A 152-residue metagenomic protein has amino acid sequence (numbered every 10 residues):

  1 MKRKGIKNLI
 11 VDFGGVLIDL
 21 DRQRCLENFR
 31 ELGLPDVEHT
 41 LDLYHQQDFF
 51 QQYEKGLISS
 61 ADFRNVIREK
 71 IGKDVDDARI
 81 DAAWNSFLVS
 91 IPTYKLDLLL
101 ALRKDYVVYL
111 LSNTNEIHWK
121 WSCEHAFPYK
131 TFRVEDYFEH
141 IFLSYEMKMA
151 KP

Functional and structural regions predicted by a protein language model:
R3-T93, K104, N115-W121, L143: N-terminal helical cap/lid subdomain that shapes the substrate entry/recognition surface in HAD-like hydrolases
Q52-E54, D97, M149: Short helix-to-loop capping/linker segments positioned immediately adjacent to catalytic or ligand/cofactor-binding
N65, L100, F132: Active-site phosphate/pyrophosphate- and oxyanion-stabilizing loops and adjacent acidic/basic residues in soluble
Y94-D105, Y137: Catalytic-core regions built around general acid/base machinery
V107-Y109, H140: A structural signal for isolated positions on well-ordered beta-strands in alpha/beta enzyme cores
S112: Short beta-strand/turn micro-motifs composed of small residues that flank or help shape donor/cofactor-binding pockets
E116-P152: Substrate-recognition "cap/lid" segment bordering the active-site pocket of phosphatases
